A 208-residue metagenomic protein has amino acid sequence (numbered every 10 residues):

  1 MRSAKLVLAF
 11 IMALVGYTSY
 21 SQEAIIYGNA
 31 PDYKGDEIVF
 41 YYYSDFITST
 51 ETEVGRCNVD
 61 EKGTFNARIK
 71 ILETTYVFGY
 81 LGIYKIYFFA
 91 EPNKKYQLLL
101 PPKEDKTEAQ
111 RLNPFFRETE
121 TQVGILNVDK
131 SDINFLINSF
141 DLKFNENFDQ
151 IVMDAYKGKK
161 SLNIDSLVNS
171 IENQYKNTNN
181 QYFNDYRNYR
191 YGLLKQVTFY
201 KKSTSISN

Functional and structural regions predicted by a protein language model:
M1-G28: Bacterial Sec-dependent N-terminal signal peptides
Q22-Y182, Y186-Y189, L193-S207: A non-transmembrane, solvent-exposed segment enriched in polar/low-complexity residues
